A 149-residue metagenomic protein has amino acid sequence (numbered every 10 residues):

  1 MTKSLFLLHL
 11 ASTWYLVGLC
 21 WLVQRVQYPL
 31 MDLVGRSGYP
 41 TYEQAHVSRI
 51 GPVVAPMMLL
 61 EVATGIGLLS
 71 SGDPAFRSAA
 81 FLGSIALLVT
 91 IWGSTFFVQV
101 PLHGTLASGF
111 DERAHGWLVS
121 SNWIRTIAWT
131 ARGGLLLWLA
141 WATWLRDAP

Functional and structural regions predicted by a protein language model:
T2-L60, P101-S120: Interfacial loop at the N-terminal end of multi-pass membrane proteins
V54-L68, T126-L135: Core segments of transmembrane alpha-helices that mediate helix-helix packing or line hydrophobic substrate/ligand
G67-L88: Transmembrane helix-loop-helix
V89-F97: Mid-bilayer segments of alpha-helical transmembrane spans in multi-pass integral membrane proteins that mediate
L139-P149: Juxtamembrane boundary at the C-terminal end of a transmembrane helix
